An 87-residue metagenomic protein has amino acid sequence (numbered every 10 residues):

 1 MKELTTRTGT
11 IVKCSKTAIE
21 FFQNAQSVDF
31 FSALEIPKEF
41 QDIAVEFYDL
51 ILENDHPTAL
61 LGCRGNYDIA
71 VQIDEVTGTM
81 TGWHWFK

Functional and structural regions predicted by a protein language model:
M1-G9, S15-A18, A33-L52, H84-K87: Repeated scaffold domains used in trafficking and secretory/extracellular systems, primarily beta-propellers
G9-T10, H56-T58: Conserved core beta-strand positions within WD40 beta-propeller blades
I11-V12, V28: Short, isolated positions in well-ordered beta-strands
C14-N24, Y67-Q72: Structural motif
N24-V28, T77-G78: Residue-level signal for glycine
L50-E53, G62-R64: Short, charge-rich binding segments
T58-K87: Short, compact, well-ordered microdomains
